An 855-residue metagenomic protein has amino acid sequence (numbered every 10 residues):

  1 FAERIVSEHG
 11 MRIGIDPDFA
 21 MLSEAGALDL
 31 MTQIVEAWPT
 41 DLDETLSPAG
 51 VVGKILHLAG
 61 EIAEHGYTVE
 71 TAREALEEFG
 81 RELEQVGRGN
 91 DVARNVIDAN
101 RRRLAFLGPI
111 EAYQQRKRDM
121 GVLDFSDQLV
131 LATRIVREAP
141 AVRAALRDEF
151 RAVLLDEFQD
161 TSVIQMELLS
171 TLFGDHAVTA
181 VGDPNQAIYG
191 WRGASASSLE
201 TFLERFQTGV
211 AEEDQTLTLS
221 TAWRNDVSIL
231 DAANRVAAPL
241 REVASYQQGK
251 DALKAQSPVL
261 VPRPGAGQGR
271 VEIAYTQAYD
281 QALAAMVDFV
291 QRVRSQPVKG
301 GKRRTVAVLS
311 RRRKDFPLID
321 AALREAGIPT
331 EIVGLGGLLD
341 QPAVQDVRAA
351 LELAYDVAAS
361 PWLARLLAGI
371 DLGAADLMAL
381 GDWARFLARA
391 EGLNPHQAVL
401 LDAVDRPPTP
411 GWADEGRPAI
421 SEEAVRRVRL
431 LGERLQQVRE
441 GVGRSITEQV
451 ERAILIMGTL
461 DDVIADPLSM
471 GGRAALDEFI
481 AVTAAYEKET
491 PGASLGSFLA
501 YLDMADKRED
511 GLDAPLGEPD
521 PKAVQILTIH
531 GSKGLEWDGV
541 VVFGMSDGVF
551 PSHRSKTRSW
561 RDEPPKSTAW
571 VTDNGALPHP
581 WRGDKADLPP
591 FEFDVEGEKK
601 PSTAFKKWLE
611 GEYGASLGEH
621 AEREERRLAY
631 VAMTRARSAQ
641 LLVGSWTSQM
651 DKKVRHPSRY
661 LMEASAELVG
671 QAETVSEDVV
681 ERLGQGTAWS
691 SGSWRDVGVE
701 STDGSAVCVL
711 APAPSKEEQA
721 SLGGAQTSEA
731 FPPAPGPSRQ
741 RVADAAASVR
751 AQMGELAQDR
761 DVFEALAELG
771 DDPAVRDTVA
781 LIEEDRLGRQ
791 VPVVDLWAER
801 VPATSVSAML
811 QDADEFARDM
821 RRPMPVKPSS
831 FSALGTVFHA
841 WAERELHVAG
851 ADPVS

Functional and structural regions predicted by a protein language model:
F1-L22, L28, R116, M120 (+18 more regions): P-loop NTPase Walker
F1-T133, D148, H176: A basic/glycine-biased coupling hinge at the interface between accessory DNA-binding modules
E78, N95, A99, K302 (+3 more regions): Conserved helicase C-terminal RecA-like lobe
R81-E84, P828-S830, L834-S855: A non-catalytic, helix-rich entry segment at domain boundaries
R103, G496, A798, A851-S855: Catalytic cores of nuclease domains that cleave nucleic-acid phosphodiester backbones
A141, D148, L154-L155, Q159-L367 (+7 more regions): Conserved motor-region signature of P-loop NTPase helicases/translocases
V271, I319, K522, G539-R800: Accessory/regulatory regions of helicases
V801-P825, A833-L834: Structured, charged N-terminal subsegments at the starts of enzyme catalytic cores and at intra-chain domain/subunit
